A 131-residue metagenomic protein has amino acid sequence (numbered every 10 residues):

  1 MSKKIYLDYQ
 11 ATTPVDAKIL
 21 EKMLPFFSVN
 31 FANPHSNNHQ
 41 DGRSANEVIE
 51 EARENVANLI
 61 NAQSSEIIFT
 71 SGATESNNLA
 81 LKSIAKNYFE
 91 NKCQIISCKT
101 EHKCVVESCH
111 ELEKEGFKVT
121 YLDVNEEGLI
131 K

Functional and structural regions predicted by a protein language model:
M1-K131: Pyridoxal 5′-phosphate
